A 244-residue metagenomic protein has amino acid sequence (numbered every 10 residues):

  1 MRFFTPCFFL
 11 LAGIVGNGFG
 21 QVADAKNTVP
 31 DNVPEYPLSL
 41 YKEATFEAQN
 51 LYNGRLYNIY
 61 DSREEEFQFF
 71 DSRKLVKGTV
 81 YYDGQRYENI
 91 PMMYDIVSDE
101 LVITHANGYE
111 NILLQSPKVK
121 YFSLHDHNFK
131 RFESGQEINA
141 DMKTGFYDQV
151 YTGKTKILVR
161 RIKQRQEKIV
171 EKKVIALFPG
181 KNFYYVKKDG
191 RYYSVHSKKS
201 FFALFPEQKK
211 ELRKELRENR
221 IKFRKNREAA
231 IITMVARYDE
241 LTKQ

Functional and structural regions predicted by a protein language model:
M1-K26, M234: Bacterial Sec-dependent N-terminal signal peptides
G18-I59: Sec-dependent signal peptide cleavage junction
Y36, P117-K118, S200, E211: Exposed alpha-helical structural elements
P37-L38, A48-L51, F183-V186, A203-P206: Short hydrophobic/aromatic-rich motifs at helix boundaries and adjacent loops
Y60-D61, F70-K199: Aromatic-patch recognition
L204-Q244: Long, compositionally biased interface segments
